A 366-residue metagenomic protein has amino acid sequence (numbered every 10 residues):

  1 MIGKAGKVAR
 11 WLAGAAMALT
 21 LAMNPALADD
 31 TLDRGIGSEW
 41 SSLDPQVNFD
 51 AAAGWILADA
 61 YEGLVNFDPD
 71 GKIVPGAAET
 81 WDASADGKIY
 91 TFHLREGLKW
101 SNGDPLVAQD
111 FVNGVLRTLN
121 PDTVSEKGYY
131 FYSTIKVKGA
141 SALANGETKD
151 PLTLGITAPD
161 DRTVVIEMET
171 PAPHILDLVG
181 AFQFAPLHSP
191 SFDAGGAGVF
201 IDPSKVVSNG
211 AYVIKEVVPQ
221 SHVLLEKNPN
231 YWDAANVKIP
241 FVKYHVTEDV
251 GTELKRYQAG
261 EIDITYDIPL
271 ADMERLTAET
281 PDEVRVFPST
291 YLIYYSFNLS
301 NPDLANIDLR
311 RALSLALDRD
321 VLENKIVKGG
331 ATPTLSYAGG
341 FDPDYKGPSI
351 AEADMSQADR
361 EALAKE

Functional and structural regions predicted by a protein language model:
D30-S41, E79, I89-F92, F111-G114 (+4 more regions): Short, well-ordered beta-strand elements
G35-A85, L116, K205-S208: N-terminal lobe/hinge region of extracytoplasmic solute-binding protein
S38-G54, A77-A78, D104, E126-K127 (+2 more regions): A structural "hinge/loop" feature
E79-Y130, V165, R256, D303-A305: Aromatic- and charge-enriched surface segment that lines or borders ligand/interaction sites
H93, L119, T123-P190: Surface-exposed binding/hinge segments that line and control ligand-binding clefts or catalytic entry sites
P151, R162, M168-V237, F241 (+1 more regions): Gly/Pro-rich hinge or "lid" segments in bacterial periplasmic/extracellular proteins
K215-E226, K243-N301, A312, D320 (+2 more regions): Extracellular/periplasmic solute-recognition and catalytic clefts
P333-E366: Structural transition elements
